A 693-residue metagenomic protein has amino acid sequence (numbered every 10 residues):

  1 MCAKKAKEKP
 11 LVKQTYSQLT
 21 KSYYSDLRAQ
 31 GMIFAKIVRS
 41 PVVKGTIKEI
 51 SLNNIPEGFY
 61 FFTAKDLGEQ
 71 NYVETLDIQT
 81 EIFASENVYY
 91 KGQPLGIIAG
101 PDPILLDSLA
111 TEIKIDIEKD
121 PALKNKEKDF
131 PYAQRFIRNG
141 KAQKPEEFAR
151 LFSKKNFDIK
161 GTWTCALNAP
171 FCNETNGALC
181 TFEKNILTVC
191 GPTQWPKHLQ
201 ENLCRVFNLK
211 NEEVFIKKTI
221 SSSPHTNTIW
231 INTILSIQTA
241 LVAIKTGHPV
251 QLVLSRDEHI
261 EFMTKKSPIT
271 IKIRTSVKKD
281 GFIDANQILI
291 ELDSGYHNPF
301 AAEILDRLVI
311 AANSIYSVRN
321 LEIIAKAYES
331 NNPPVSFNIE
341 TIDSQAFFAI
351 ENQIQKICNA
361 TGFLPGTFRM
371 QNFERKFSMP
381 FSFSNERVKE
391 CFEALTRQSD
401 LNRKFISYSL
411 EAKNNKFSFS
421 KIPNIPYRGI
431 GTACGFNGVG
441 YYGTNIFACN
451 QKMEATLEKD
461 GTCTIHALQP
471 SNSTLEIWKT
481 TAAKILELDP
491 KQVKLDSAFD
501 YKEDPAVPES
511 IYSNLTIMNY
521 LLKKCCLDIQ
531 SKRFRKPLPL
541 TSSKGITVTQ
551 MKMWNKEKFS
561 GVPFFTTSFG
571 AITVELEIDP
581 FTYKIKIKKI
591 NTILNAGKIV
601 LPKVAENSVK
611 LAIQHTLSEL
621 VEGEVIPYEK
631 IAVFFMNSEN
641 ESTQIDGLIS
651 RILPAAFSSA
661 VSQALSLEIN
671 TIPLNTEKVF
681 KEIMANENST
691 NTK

Functional and structural regions predicted by a protein language model:
M1-E390, R397, I406-K693: Cofactor-binding beta-sheet edge motifs in enzyme active sites
